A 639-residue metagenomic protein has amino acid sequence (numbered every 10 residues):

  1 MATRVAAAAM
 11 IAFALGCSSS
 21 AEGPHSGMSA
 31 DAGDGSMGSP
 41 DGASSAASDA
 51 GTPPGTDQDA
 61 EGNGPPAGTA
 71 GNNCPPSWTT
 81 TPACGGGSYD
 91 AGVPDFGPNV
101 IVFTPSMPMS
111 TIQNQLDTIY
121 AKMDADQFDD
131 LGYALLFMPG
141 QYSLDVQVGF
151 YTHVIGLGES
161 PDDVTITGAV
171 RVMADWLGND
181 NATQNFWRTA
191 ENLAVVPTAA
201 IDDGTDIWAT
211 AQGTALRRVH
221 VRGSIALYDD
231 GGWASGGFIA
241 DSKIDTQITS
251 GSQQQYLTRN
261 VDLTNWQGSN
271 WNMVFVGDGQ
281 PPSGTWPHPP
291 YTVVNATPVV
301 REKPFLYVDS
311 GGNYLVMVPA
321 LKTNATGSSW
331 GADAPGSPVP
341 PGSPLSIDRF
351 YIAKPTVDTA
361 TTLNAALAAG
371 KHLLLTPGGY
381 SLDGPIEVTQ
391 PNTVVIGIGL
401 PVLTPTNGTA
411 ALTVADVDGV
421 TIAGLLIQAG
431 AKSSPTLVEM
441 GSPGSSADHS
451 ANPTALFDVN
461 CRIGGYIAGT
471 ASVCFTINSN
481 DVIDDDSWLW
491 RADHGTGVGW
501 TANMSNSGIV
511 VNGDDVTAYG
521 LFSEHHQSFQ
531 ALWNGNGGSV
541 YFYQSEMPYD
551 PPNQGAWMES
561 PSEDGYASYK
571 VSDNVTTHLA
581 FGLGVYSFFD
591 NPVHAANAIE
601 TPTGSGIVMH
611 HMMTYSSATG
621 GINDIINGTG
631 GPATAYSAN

Functional and structural regions predicted by a protein language model:
M1, F13-P82, D90: Ser/Thr-rich, Pro/Gly/Ala-heavy low-complexity intrinsically disordered linkers and tails of secreted extracellular
M1-A7: Bacterial N-terminal signal peptides that target proteins for export
V93, P98, N114-Y133, M138-P344 (+1 more regions): Domain-scale activation on soluble regions of proteins
D95-L136, P341-P377, S381: Acidic Gly/Asp/Thr-rich repetitive segments characteristic of extracellular carbohydrate-active and adhesion proteins
Q113-D129, L136, Q141-I155, V164-G213 (+6 more regions): Extracellular beta-strand-rich solenoid/capping regions of secreted or surface-exposed proteins that bind or remodel
M123-D126, G168-W176, G277-S283, N324-I347 (+6 more regions): Acidic/polar low-complexity surface segments
A134, D202, A209, R218 (+14 more regions): Structural detector of coil-to-beta-strand junctions
F150-S160, T183-P197, G213-S224, G236-T246 (+12 more regions): Right-handed parallel beta-helix
